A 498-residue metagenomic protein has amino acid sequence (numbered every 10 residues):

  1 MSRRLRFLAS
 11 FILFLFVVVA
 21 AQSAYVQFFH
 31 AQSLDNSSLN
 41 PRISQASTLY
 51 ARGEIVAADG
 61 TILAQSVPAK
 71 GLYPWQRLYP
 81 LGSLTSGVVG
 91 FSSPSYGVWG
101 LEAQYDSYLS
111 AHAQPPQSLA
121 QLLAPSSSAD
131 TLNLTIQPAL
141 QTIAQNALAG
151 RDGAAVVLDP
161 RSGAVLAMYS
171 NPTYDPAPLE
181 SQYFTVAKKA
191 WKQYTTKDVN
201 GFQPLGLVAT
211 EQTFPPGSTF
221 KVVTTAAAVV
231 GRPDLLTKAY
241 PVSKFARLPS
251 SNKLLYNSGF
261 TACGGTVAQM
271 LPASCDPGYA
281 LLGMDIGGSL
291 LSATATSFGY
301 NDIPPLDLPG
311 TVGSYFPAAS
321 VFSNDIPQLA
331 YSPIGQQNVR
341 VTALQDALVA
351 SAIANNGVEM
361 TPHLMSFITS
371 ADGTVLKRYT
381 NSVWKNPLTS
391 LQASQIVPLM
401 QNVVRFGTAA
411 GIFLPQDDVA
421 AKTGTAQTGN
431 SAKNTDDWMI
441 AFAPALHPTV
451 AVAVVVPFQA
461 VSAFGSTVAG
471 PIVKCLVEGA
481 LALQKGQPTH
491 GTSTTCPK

Functional and structural regions predicted by a protein language model:
M1-K192, G201-S218, G231-K238, S289-S297 (+3 more regions): Periplasmic/cell-envelope proteins involved in peptidoglycan metabolism and beta-lactam response
D59, R161, V165-S218, V223-F458 (+2 more regions): Beta-lactam-recognizing serine transpeptidase/beta-lactamase-like catalytic domain environment
